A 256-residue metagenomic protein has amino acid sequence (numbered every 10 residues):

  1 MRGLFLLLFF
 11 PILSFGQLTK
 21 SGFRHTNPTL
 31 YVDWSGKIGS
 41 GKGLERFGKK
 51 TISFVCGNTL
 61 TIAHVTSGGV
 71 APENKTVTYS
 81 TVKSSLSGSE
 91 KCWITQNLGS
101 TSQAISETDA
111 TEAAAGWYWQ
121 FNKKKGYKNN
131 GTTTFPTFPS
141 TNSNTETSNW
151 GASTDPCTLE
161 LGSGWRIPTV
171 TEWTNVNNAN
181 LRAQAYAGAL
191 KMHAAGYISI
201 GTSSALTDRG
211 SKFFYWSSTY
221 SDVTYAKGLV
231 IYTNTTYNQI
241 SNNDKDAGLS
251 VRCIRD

Functional and structural regions predicted by a protein language model:
M1-K20: Bacterial Sec-dependent N-terminal signal peptides
Q17-S67, K75, R252-D256: Enriched but not universal
T26, D33-S35, V55, A63 (+4 more regions): A structural detector for beta-sheet-dominated domains
G43-A113: GGW-centered surface loops in extracellular recognition modules
T81-V82, T95-I105, A110-D155, L159-D256: C-terminal, surface-exposed recognition/capping segments
